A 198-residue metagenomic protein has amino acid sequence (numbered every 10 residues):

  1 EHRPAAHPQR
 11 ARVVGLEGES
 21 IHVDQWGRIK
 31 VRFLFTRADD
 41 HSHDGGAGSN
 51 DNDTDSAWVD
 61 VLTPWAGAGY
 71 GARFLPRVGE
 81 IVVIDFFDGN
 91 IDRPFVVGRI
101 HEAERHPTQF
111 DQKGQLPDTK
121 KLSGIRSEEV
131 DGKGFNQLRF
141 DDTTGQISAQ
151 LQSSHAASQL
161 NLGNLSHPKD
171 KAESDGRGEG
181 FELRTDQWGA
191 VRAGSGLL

Functional and structural regions predicted by a protein language model:
A6-L198: Structural signature for extended repeat/solenoid scaffolds and their inter-repeat hinge/linker regions, spanning
